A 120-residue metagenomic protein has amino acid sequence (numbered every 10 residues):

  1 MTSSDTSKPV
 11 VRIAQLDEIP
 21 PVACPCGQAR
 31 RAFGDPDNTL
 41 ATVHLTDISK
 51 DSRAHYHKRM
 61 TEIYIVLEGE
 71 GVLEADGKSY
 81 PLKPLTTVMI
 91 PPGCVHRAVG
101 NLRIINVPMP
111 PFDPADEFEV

Functional and structural regions predicted by a protein language model:
M1-T42, E117-V120: A short, N-terminal "cap"/entry segment at the start of jelly-roll beta-barrel domains of the cupin/DSBH fold
T42-K58: Conserved short histidine dyad/triad with adjacent acidic residue
H44, L67-E68, K83-P84: A cytosolic small-molecule/anion-sensing beta-strand core signal
H57-R59, G100-N101: Short glycine/proline-enriched turns and hinge-like loops at secondary-structure junctions
R59-G71, D76: Glycine- and acidic-residue-biased ligand/ion/polar-headgroup-sensing regions
G77-G93: Short acidic-glycine-tyrosine-enriched beta hairpin
P92-E117: Ligand-binding loop in jelly-roll beta-barrel domains
